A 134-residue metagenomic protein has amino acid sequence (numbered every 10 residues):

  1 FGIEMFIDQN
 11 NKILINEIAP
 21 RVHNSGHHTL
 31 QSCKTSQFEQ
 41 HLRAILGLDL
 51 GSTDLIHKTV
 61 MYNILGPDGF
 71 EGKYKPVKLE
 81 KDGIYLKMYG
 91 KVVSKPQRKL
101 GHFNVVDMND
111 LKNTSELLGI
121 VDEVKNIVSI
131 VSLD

Functional and structural regions predicted by a protein language model:
F1-I3, Q9, A19-D68: Active-site "cap" helix and flanking loop/linker of ATP-utilizing ligase/carboxylase catalytic domains
N10-L14: Conserved protein kinase catalytic/activation segment
N16-P20, K81: A generic structural signal for ordered alpha-helices
R43-D134: Peripheral (often C-terminal) accessory segments that flank ATP-dependent C-N-forming ligase machineries
